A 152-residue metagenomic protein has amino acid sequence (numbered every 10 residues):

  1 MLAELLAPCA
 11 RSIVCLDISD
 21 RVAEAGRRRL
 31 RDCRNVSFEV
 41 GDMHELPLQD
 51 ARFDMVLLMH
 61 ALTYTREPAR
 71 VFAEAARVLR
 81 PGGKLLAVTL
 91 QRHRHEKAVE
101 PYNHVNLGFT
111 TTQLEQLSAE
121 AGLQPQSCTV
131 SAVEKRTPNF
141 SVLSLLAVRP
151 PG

Functional and structural regions predicted by a protein language model:
M1-E45: Class I SAM-dependent methyltransferase SAM/SAH-binding core
V14, E39, L57-L58, L86: Conserved Rossmann-like nucleotide-binding pocket used by diverse enzymes that bind dinucleotide cofactors
H44-V56: A short acidic, Gly/Pro-enriched loop at the edge of an enzyme's catalytic core that lines a small-molecule cofactor
D54-E67: A short SAM/SAH-binding and catalytic strip from SAM-dependent methyltransferases
A69-K84: A short glycine-rich, Lys/Arg-flanked "PGG" loop and its adjoining helix->strand segment in the class I
L90-N106: Short, glycine-/aromatic-enriched active-site segment of Class I SAM-dependent methyltransferases
N106-G122: Short alpha-helix
S131-G152: Core SAM-dependent methyltransferase catalytic element
